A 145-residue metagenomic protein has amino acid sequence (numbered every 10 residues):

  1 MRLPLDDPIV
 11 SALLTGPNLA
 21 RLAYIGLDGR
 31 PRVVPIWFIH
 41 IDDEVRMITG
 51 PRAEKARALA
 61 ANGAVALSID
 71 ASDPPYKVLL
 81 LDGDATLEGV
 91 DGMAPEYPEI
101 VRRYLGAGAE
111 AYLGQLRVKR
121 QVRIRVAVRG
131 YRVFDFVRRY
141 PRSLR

Functional and structural regions predicted by a protein language model:
M1-L5, K77-R145: Charged, gly/pro-rich active-site loop segments
M1-R21: Short, basic/aromatic recognition patches
V10, K55, M93-Y97: Amphipathic alpha-helical interface surfaces
L13-G16, P75, R120: A short, polar/charged loop/turn motif at coil->beta-strand junctions and beta-hairpin connectors
L14-T15, A60-A61, R117: Alpha-helix boundary recognition
N18-P51, R57-L59, V65-I69, V78-L80: Short beta-strand segments
A53-K55, P74, Y140-P141: Short, surface-exposed beta-strand-loop junctions and turns on beta-sheet-rich folds
